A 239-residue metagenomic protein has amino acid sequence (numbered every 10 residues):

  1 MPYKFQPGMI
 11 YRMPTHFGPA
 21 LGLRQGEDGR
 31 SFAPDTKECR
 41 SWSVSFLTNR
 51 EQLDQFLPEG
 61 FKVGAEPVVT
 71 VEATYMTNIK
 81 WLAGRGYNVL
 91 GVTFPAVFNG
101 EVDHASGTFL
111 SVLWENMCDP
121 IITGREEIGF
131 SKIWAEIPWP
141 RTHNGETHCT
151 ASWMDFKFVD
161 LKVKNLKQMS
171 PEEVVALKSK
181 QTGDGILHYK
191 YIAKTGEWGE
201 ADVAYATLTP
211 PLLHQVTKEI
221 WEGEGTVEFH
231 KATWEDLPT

Functional and structural regions predicted by a protein language model:
M1-G26, G124-T239: Interaction-surface and assembly-scaffold signal
M1-Y87, I220-G223, E228, A232-L237: N-terminal domain-onset segments
T36-A151: Structured, non-membrane catalytic/scaffold regions adjacent to prosthetic-group chemistry
